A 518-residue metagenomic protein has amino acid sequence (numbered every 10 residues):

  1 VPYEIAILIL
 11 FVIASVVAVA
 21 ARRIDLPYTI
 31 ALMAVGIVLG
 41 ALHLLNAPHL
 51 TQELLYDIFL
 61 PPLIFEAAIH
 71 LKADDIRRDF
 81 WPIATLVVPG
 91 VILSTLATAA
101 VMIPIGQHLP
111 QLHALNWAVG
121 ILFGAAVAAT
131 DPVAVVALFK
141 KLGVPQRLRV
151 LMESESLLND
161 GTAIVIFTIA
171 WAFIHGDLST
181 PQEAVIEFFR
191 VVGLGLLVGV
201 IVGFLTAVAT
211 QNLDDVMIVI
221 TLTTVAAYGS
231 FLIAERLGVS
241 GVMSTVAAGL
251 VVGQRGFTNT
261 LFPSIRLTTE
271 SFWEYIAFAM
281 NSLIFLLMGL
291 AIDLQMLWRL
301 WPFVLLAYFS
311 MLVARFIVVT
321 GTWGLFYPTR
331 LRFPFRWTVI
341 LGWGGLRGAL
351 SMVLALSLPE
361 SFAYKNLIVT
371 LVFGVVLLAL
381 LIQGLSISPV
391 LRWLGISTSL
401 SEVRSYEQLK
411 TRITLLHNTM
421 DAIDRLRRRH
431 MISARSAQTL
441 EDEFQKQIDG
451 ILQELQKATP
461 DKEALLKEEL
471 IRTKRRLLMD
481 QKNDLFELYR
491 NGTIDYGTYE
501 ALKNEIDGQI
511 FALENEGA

Functional and structural regions predicted by a protein language model:
V1-K410, T414-H417, R425, L466-L470 (+3 more regions): Transmembrane helical cores of multi-pass secondary ion antiporters/exchangers
T398, F444, I448-L452, D507-F511: Short alpha-helix boundary/capping elements
D421-R490, Y496-T498: Intracellular, membrane-proximal regulatory regions of polytopic membrane proteins
